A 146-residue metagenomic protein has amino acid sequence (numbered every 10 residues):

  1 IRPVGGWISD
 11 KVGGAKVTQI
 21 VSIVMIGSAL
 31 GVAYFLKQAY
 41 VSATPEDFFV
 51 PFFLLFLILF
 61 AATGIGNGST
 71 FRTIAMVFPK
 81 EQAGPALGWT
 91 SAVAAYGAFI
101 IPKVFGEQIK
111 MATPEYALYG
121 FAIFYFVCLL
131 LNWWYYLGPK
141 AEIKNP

Functional and structural regions predicted by a protein language model:
I1-G14, I109: Helix-to-loop junctions at the C-terminal end of transmembrane segments in multipass secondary transporters
K11-G13, F78-E81, A112-T113: Membrane-helix interface residues
A15-S69: C-terminal transmembrane helical hairpin of 12-TM major facilitator-type secondary transporters
V24, I58, T90-V93, V127: Small/hydrophobic positions within alpha-helical transmembrane segments of multi-pass membrane transporters
S69-V77: Intracellular helix-loop hinge segments at the cytoplasmic ends of transmembrane helices in 12-TM rocker-switch-type
K80-M111: A late C-terminal transmembrane helix in Major Facilitator Superfamily
G106-Y125: A membrane-interface helix-boundary motif in multi-pass transporters
F121-P146: Multi-pass alpha-helical transporter architecture, strongest for 12-TM Major Facilitator/SLC carriers used
